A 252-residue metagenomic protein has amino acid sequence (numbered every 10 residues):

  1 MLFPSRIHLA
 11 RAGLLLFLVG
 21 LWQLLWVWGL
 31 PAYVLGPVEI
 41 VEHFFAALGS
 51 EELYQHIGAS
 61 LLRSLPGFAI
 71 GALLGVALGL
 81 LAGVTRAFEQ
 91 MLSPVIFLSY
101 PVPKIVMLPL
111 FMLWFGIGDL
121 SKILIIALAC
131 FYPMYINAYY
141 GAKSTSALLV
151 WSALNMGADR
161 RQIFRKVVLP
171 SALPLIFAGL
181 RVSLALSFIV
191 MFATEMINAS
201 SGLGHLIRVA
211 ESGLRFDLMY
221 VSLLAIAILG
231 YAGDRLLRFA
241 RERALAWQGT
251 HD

Functional and structural regions predicted by a protein language model:
L2, W28-I70: Periplasmic/extracellular loop-to-transmembrane helix junction in inner-membrane transport proteins
R6-W28: N-terminal signal-anchor transmembrane alpha helix
P66-I96: Transmembrane-helix boundary motif in ABC transporter permease subunits
R86, K143, P174, A178 (+1 more regions): C-terminal transmembrane helix and the adjacent membrane-cytosol boundary/short C-terminal tail of inner/organellar
F97-P133, Y140-G141: Generic hydrophobic transmembrane alpha-helix motif, especially the helices
M112-L113, A142, I189-I226, L245-D252: Glycine-rich helix-loop "coupling/hinge" segments at transmembrane-helix boundaries in multipass transporters
L124, L128, R160-A193, Y220 (+2 more regions): Transmembrane alpha-helices
G141-V182, L203, I207: Short cytoplasmic-facing helical segments at TM-TM junctions of multi-pass membrane proteins
